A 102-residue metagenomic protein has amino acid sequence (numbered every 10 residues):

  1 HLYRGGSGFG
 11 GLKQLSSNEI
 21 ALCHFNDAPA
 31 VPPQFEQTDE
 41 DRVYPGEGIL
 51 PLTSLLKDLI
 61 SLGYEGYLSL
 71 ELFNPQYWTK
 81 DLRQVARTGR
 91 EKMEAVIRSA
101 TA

Functional and structural regions predicted by a protein language model:
H1-A102: Histidine-acidic metal/acid-base catalytic patches
